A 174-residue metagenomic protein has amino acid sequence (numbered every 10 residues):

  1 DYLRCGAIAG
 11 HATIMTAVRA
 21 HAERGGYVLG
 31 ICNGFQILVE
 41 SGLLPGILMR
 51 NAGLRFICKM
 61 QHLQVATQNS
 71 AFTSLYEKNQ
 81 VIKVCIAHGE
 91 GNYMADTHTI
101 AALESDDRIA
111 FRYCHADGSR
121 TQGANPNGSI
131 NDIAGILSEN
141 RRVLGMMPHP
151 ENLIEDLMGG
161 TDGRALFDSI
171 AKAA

Functional and structural regions predicted by a protein language model:
D1-N69, A165: Cysteine-nucleophile active-site neighborhood
I14-R19, L137, A171-A174: Glycine/proline-enriched, intrinsically flexible loops and inter-domain linkers
G30-I31, C85, M147: Short beta-strand segments
G34, I86, E90, N152: Conserved phosphate/anionic-ligand binding catalytic regions in large, soluble enzymes, centered on
V39, T73, M94-A95, G145-M146 (+1 more regions): Short helix/loop capping segments that flank catalytic or ligand/cofactor-binding pockets
L43-I130: Pocket-forming structural segment of enzyme catalytic cores
I133-L157: A glycine-centered loop/beta-turn motif at secondary-structure junctions
I154-A174: Extracellular ligand-binding/catalytic regions of CAZymes and related secreted enzymes and adhesion modules
